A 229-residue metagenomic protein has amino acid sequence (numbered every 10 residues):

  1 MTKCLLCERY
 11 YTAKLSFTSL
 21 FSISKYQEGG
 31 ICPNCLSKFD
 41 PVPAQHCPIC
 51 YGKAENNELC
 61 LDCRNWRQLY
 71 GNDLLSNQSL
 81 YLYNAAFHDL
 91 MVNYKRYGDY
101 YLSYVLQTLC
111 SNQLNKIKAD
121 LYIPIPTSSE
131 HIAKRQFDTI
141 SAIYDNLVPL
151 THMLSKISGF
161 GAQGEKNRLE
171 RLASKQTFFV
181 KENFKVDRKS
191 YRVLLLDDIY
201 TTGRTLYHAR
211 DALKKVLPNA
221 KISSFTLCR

Functional and structural regions predicted by a protein language model:
M1-A85: N-terminal juxtadomain amphipathic helix that follows a signal peptide/anchor or precedes a small N-terminal auxiliary
T2-Y10, G159-R229: PRPP/pyrophosphate-binding module of the type I phosphoribosyltransferase fold
S37, N112, D145-N146, Y207 (+1 more regions): Short, well-ordered alpha-helices that flank and scaffold nucleotide-derived cofactor binding pockets
V42, I117-K118, L217: A structural signal for short coil/turn segments at secondary-structure junctions
H46-L121, S129-F137, S155-K189, C228: Active-site-facing substrate-recognition patch
L121-P126, L194-D197: Acidic beta-strand-to-loop metal/phosphate-binding motif
Q136-Y144, L206: Short, highly selective alpha-helical patches that border small-molecule cofactor pockets in redox/cofactor-processing
I143-G161: Histidine/lysine/aspartate-rich catalytic loop segments that bind and position anionic ligands
